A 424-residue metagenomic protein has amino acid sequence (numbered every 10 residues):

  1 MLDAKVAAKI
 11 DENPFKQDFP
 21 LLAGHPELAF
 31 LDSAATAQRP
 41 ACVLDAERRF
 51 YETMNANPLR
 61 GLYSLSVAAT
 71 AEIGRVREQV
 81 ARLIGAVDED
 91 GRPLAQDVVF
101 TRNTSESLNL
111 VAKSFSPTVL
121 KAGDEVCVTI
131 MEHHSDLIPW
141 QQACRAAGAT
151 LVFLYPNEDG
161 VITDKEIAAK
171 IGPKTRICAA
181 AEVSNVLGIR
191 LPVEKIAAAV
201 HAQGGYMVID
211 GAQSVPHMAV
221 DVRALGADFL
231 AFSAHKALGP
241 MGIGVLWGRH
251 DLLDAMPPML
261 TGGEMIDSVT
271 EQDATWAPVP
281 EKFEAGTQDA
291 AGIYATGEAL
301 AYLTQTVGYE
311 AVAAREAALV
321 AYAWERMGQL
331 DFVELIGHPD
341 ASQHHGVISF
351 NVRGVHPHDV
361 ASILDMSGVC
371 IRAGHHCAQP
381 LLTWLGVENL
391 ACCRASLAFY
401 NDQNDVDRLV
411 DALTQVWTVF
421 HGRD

Functional and structural regions predicted by a protein language model:
M1-D424: Pyridoxal 5′-phosphate
